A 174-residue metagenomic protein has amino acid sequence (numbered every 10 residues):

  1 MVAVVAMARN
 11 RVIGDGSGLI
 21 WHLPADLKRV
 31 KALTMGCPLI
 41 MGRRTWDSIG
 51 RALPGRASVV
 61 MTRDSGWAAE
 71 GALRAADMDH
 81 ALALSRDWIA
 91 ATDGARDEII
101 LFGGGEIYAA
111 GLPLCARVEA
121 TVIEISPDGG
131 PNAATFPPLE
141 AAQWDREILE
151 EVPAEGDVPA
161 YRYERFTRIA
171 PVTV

Functional and structural regions predicted by a protein language model:
M1-V174: Enzymes that bind and transform nitrogen-containing heteroaromatic metabolites
